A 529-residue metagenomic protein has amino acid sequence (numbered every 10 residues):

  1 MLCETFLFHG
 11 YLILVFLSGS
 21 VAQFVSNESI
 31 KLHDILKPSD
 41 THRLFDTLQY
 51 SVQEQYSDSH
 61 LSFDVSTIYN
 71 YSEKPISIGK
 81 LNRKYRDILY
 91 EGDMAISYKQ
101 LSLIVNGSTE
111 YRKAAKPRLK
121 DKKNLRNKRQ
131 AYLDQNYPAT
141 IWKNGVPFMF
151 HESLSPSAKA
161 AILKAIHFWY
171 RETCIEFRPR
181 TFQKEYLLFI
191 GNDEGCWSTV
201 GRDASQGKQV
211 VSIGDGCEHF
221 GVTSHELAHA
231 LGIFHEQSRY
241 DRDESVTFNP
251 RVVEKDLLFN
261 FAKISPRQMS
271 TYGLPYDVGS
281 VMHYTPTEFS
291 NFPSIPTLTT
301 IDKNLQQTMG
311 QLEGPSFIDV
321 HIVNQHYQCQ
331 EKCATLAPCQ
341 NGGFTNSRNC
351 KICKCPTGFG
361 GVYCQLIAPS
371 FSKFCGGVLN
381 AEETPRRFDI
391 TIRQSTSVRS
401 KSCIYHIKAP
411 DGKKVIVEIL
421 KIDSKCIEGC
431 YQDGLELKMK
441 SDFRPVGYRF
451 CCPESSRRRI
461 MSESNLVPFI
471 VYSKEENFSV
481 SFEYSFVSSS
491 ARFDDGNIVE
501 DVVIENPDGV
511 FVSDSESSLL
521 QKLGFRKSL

Functional and structural regions predicted by a protein language model:
C3, Y11, F16-E152: Primarily auto-inhibitory N-terminal propeptides
C3-T5, A334-L529: Domain-level representation of secreted and single-pass membrane ectodomains enriched in extracellular protease systems
T5, L12, D34-L36, E152-L154 (+17 more regions): Residues that form ligand- and interface-recognition hot spots within folded domains
A114-N144, F150-N291, S400-S402, G412: Metzincin-family zinc-dependent endopeptidase catalytic domain
L163-A165, L298-I301, P369, G429-D433: Short Gly/aromatic-enriched secondary-structure transition segments
A165-F168, E226-A230, S280-V281, I322 (+7 more regions): Alpha-helical recognition domains of nuclear gene-regulatory proteins
L187-F189, Q307, G447-F450: Trp- and acidic/polar-enriched beta-sheet ligand-binding modules for extracellular glycan and matrix recognition
R242-K354, G360-F371: Metalloprotease/metallohydrolase-associated module, dominated by Zn2+-dependent proteases
